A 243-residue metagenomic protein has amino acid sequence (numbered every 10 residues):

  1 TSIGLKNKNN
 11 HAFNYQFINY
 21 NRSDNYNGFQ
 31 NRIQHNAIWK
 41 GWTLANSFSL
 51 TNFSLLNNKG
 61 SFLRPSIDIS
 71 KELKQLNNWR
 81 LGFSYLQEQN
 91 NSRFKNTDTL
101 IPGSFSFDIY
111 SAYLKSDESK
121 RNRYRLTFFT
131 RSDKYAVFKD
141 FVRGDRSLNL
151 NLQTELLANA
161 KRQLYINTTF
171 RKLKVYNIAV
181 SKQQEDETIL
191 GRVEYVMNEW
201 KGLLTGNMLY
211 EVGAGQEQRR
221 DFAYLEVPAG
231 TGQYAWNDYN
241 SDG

Functional and structural regions predicted by a protein language model:
T1-G243: Gram-negative and organellar
